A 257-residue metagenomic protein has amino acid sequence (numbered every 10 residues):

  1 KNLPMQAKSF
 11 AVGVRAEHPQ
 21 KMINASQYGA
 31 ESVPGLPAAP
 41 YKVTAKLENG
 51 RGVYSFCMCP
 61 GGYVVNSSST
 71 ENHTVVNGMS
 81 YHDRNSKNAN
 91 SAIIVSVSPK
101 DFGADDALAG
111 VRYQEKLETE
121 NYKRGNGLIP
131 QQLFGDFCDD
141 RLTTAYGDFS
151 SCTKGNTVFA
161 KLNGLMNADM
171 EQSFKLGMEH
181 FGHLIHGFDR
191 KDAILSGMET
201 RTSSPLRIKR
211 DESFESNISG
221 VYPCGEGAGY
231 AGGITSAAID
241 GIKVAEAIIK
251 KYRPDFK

Functional and structural regions predicted by a protein language model:
K1-K257: Residues forming the flavin
